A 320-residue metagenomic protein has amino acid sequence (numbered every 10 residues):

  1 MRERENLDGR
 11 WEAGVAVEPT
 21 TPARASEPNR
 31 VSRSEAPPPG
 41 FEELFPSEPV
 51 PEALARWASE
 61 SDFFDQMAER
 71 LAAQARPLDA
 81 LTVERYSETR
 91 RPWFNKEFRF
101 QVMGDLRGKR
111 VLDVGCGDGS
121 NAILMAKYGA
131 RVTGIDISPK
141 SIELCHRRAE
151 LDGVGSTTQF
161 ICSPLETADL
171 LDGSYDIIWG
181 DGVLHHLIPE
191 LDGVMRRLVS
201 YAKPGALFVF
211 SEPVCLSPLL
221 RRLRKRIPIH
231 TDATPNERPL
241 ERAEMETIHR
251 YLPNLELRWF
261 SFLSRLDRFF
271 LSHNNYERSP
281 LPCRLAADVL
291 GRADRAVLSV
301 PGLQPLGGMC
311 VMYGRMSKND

Functional and structural regions predicted by a protein language model:
R2-A80: N-terminal, positively charged/glycine-rich alpha-helical extensions of SAM-dependent methyltransferases
P49, W259-D320: A C-terminal cap/extension of S-adenosyl-L-methionine-dependent methyltransferases that defines the acceptor-substrate
R85-G108: Conserved alpha-helix/loop element of class I SAM-dependent methyltransferases that forms part of the SAM/SAH-binding
L112, D118-T167: Class I SAM-dependent methyltransferase SAM/SAH-binding core
D169-I178: A short acidic, Gly/Pro-enriched loop at the edge of an enzyme's catalytic core that lines a small-molecule cofactor
D192-P204: A short glycine-rich, Lys/Arg-flanked "PGG" loop and its adjoining helix->strand segment in the class I
V209-D232: Conserved class I S-adenosyl-L-methionine
E237-R258: Short alpha-helix
